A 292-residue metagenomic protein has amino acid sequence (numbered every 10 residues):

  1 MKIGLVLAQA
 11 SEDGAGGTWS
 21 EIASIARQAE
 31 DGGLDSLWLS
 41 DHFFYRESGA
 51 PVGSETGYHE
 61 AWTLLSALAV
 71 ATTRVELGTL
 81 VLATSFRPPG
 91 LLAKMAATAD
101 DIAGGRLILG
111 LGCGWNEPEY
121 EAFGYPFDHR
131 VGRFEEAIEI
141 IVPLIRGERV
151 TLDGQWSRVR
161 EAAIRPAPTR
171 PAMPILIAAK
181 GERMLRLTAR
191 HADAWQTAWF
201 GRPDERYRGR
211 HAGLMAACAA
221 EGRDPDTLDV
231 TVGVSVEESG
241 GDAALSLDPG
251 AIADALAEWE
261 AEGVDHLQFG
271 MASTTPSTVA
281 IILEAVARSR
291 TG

Functional and structural regions predicted by a protein language model:
M1-A71, M173, G270-T275, E284-A285: N-terminal beta1-alpha1-beta2 module of alpha/beta enzyme domains
I3-L7, L37-L39, E76-L80, L107-L111 (+4 more regions): Hydrophobic faces of well-ordered beta-strands that scaffold small-molecule active sites in alpha/beta enzyme cores
V6-S20, L80-G90, D128, T169-K180 (+1 more regions): Active-site mouth loops of central-metabolism enzymes
G16-A29, L92-A96, I177-R190, A244-E260 (+1 more regions): Short, acidic/polar
E30, D35, D128-P168, A198-G292: An alpha-helical appendage that flanks or caps ligand/catalytic pockets
E47-P51, T79, P88-H191, R208-L228 (+1 more regions): Internal, glycine-rich beta/alpha segment that forms the wall or movable "lid" of small-molecule/cofactor binding
L65-V70, E76-P88: Structural motif corresponding to the early beta-alpha repeats
A71-R74, A103, A189-W195, G263-D265: Glycine-enriched alpha-helix->loop->beta-strand junction motifs that scaffold or abut catalytic
